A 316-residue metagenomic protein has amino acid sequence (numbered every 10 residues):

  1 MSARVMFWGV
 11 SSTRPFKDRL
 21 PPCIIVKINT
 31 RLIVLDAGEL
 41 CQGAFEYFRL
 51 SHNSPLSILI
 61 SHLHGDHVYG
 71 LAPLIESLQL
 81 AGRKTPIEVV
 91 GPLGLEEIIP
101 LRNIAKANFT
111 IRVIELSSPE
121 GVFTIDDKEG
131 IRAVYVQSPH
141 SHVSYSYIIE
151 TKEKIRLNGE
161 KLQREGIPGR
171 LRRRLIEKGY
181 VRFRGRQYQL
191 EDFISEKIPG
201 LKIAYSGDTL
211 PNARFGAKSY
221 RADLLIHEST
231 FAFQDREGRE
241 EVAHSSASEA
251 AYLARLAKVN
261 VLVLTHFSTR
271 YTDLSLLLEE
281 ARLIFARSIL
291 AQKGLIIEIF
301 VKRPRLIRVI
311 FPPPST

Functional and structural regions predicted by a protein language model:
M1-F48, K84, Y145-I149, S195-S206 (+1 more regions): Conserved beta-strand hairpin/beta-sheet module of binuclear metal-dependent hydrolase folds, prominently
V5, D36, F45, H62 (+7 more regions): Divalent metal-coordination and catalytic microenvironments
V10-S11, G38-L40, L63, G94 (+5 more regions): Active-site metal-binding loops of divalent metal-dependent hydrolases
D18, D126-Y205, T209-K218, L224-I226: Active-site-proximal loop/helix segment associated with metal-binding centers of metalloenzymes
E39-V90, V113-S118: Active-site metal-binding motif and surrounding structural segment of the metallo-beta-lactamase
G70-L78, I98-L101, T272-E280: Metal-dependent catalytic neighborhoods of phosphoester/phosphodiester hydrolases
P86-G94, V263-T265: Short internal beta-strands
I176-I296: Cap/insert and terminal regions of metallo-dependent hydrolase folds
